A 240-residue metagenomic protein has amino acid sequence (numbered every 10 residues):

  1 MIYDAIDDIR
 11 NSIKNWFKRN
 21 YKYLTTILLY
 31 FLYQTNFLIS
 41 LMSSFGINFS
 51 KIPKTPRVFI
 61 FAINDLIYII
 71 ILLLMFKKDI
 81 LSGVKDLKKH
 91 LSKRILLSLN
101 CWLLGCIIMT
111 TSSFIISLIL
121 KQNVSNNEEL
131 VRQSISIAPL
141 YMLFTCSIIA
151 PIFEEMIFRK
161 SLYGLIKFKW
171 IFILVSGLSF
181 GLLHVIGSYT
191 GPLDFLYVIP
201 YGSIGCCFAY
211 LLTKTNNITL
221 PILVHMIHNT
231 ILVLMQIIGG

Functional and structural regions predicted by a protein language model:
M1-L28, L32-S40, I95, Y141 (+4 more regions): Gram-positive cell-envelope targeting signals
Y3-L29, P53-V58, I80-T111, K167-F168 (+1 more regions): Interfacial transmembrane-helix boundary/kink motif in multi-pass membrane proteins
I13-F17, L24-L28, F59-L73, S92-L96 (+5 more regions): Alpha-helical hydrophobic membrane-insertion segments
Y21-D79, N126-E129, Y141: Alpha-helical transmembrane segments in multi-pass membrane proteins
F37-F49, I115-L120, V185-Y189: Juxtamembrane "helix-exit" motif on the non-cytosolic side of transmembrane helices
I47-T55, I80-A150, I237: Juxtamembrane helix-loop-helix connectors linking adjacent transmembrane helices in multi-pass membrane enzymes
I52-V58, E128-Q133, P192-S203: Non-cytosolic membrane-interface motifs at loop->transmembrane helix junctions
I107-T110, F114, L118, S136-G240: Transmembrane helix-loop-helix hairpins at the membrane interface of multi-pass integral membrane proteins
